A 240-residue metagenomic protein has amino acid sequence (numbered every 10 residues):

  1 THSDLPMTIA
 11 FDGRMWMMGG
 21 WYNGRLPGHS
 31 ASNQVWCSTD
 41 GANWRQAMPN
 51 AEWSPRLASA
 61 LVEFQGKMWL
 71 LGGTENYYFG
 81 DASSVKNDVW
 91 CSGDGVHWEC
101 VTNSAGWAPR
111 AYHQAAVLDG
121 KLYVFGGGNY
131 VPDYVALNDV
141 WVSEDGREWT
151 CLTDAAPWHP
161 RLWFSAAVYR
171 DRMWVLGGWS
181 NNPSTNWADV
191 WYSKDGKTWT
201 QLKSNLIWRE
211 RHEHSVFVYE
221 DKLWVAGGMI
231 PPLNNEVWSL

Functional and structural regions predicted by a protein language model:
T1-L240: Kelch-like beta-propeller repeat domains
